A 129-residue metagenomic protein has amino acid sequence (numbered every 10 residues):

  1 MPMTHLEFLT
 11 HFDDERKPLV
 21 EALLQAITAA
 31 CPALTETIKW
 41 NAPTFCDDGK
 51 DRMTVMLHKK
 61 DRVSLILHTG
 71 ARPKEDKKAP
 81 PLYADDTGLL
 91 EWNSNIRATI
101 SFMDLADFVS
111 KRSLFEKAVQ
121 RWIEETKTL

Functional and structural regions predicted by a protein language model:
M1-L129: Charge-dense, helix-prone N-terminal extensions
